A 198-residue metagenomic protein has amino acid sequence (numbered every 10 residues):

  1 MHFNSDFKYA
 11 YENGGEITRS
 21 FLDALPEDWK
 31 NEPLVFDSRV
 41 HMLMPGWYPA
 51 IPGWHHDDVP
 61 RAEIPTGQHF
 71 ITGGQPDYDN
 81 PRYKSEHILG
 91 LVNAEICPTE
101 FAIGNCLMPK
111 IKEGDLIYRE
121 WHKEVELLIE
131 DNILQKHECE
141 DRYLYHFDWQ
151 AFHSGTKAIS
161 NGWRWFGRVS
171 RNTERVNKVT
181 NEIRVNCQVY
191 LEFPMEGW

Functional and structural regions predicted by a protein language model:
M1-E86: Signature of the catalytic double-stranded beta-helix
N13-G14, L89, E113, N161 (+1 more regions): Feature targets compositionally biased, intrinsically disordered low-complexity regions with long contiguous runs
P33-D37, G90-L91, A102, L144-D148 (+1 more regions): A structural signal for short, well-ordered beta-strand segments and their strand-loop junctions that often border
V40, H56-P60, V92-I96, W149-A151 (+2 more regions): Short, flexible loop/turn elements at secondary-structure junctions
Y48-D141, N177-T180: Catalytic core of non-heme Fe(II) oxygenases with the double-stranded beta-helix
W121-W198: Catalytic core of Fe(II)/2-oxoglutarate
